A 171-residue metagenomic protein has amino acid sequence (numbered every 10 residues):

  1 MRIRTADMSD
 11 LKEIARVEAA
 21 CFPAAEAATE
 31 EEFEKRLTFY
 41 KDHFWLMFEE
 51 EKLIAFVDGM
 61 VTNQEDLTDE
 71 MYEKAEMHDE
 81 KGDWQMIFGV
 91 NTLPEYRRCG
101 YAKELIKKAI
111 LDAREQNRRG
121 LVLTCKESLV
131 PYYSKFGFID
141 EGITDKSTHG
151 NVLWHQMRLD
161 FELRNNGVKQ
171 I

Functional and structural regions predicted by a protein language model:
M1-I14: A short beta-loop-alpha structural element at the N-terminal edge of CoA-dependent acyl/N-acetyltransferase catalytic
A6, V90-T92: Hydrophobic adenine-recognition pocket in adenosine-nucleotide-binding enzymes
A24-E50, F56-M77: Active-site rim helix/loop that mediates acceptor-substrate recognition in acyltransferases
D42-L46, F56, G89, V122 (+1 more regions): Short hydrophobic/aromatic beta-strand element in the GNAT-like acyltransferase core that lines or flanks the acyl-donor
A55-V90, R97, K107, D145-W154 (+1 more regions): Conserved acyl-donor/pantetheine-binding loop and adjacent beta-alpha core of acyl/acetyltransferases and related
D79-E80, L93-K107, Q116, P131 (+1 more regions): Conserved glycine-rich acetyl-CoA-binding loop
I106, L111-C125: Conserved GNAT acetyl-CoA-binding A-motif
E115, E127-V152: Conserved active-site alpha-helix within GNAT-family acetyltransferase domains
